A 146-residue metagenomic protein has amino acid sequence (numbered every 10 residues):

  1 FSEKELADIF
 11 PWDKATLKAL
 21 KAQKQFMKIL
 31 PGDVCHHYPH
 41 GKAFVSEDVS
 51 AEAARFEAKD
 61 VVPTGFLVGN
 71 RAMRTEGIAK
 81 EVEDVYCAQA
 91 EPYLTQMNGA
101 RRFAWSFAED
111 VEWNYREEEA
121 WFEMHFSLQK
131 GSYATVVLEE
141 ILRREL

Functional and structural regions predicted by a protein language model:
F1-L146: Non-catalytic, substrate/partner-engaging modules appended to enzymatic cores
